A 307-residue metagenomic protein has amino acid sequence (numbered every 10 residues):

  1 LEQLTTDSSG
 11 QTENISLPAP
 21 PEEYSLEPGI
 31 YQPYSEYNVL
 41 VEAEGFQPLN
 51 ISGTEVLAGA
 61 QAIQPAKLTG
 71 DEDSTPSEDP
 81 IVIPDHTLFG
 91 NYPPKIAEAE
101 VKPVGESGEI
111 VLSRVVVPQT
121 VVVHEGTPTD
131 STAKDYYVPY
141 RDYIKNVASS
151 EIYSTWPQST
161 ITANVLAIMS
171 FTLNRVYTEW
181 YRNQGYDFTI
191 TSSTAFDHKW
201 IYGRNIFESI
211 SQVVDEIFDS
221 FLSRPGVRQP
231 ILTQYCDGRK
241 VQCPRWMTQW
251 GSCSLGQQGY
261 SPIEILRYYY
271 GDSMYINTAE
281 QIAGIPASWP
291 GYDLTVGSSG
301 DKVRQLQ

Functional and structural regions predicted by a protein language model:
L1-E2, P80: Charged, low-complexity interaction regions that mediate assembly/partner binding in large macromolecular machines
E2-L26: Short, acidic Ser/Thr/Gly-rich low-complexity loop/linker segments typical of extracellular and cell-surface proteins
T5-D7, I30-Y34, L57-G59: Surface-exposed coil/turn segments at beta-strand junctions on protein surfaces, enriched
G10, Q32, T248: Short, conserved glycine- and acidic-residue-centered signature motifs in active-site or ligand-binding loops
L17, L40-G53, A58-Q307: Conserved, single-site charged/polar hotspot
E22-G45: A short, solvent-exposed beta-strand micro-motif common in secreted/extracellular proteins
